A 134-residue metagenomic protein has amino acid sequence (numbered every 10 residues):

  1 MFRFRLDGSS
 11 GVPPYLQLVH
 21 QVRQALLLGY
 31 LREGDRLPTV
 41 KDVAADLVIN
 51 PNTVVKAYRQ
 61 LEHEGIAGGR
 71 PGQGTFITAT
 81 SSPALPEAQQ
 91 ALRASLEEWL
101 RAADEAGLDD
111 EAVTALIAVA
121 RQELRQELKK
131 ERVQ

Functional and structural regions predicted by a protein language model:
M1-S10, Q126-Q134: N-terminal intrinsically disordered/low-complexity leader segments
Y15, T39, Q73-Q90: Short, cationic-aromatic polyanion-contact patches
Q24, Q60, V119: Alpha-helical DNA-recognition elements
Y30-D35, E62-G72, F76-A79: Beta-hairpin "wing" of winged helix-turn-helix
R36-L47: A short alpha-helical element within helix-turn-helix/winged-helix DNA-binding domains across DNA-binding proteins
N52: Key DNA-contact positions within bacterial/archaeal DNA-binding proteins
S81-A106: Conserved segment of winged-helix/HTH DNA-binding domains
D104-Q134: C-terminal regulatory/oligomerization modules of transcriptional regulators
